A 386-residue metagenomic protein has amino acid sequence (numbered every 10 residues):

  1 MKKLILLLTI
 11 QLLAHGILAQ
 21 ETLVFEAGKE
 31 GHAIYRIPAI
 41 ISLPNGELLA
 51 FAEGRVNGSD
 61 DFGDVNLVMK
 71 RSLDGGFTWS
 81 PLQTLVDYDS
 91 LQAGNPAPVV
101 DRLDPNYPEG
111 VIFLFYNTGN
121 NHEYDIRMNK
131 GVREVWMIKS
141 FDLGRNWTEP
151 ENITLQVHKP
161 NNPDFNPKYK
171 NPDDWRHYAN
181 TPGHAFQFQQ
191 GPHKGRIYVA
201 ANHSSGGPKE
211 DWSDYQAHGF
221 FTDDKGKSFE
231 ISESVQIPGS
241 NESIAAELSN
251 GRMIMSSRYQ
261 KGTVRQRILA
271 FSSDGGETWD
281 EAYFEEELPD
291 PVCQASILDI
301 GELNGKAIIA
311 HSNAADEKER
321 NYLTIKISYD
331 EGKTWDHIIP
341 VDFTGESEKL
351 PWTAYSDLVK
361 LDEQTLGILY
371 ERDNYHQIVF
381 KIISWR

Functional and structural regions predicted by a protein language model:
M1-Q20: Bacterial Sec-dependent N-terminal signal peptides
Q20-R386: Asp-box/BNR beta-propeller blade signature and adjacent active/binding-site loops in extracellular glycan-interacting
